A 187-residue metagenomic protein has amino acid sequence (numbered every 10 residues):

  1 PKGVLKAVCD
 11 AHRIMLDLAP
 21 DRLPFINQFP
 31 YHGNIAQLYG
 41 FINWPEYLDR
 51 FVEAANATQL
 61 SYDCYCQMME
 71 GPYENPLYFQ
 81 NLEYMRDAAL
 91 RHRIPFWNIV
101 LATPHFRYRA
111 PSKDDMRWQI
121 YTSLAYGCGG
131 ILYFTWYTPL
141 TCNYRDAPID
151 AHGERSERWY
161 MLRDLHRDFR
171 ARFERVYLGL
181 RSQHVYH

Functional and structural regions predicted by a protein language model:
P1-H187: Glycan-processing catalytic domains of CAZymes
